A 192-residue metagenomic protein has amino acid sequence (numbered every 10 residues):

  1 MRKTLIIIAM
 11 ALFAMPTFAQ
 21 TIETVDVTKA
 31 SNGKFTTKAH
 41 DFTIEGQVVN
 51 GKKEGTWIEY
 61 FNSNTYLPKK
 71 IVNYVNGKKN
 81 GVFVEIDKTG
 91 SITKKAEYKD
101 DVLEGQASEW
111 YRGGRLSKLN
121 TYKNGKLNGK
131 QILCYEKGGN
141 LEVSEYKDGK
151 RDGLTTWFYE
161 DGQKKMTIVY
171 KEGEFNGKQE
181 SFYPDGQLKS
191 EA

Functional and structural regions predicted by a protein language model:
M1-V25: Bacterial Sec-dependent N-terminal signal peptides
A19-Y135, G139-Y159, Q163-F182, Q187-A192: Periodic aromatic/glycine/histidine/acidic cluster detector with a strong bias toward beta-strand repeat architectures
